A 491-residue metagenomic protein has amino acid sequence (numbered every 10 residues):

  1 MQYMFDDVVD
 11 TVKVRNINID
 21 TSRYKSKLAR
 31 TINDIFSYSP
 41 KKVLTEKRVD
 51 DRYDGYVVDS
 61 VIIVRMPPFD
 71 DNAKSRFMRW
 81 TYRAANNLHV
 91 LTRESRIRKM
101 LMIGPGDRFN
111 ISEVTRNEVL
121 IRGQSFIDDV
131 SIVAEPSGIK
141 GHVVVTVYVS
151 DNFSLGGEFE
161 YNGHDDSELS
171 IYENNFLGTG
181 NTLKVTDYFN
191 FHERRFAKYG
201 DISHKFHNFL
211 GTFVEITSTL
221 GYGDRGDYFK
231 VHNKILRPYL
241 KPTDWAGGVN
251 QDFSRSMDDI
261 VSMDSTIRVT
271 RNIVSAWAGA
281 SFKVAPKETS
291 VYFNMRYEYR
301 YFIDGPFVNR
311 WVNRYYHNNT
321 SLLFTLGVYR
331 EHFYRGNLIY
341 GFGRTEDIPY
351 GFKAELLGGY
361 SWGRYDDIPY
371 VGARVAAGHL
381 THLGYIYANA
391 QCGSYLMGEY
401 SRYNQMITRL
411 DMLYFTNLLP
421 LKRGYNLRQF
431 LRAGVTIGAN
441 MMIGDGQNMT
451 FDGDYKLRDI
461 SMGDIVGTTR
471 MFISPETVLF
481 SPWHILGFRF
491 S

Functional and structural regions predicted by a protein language model:
M1-S401, Y414-S491: Immediate N-terminus of the mature polypeptide
I407-R409, R470: Amphipathic hydrophobic-ligand
